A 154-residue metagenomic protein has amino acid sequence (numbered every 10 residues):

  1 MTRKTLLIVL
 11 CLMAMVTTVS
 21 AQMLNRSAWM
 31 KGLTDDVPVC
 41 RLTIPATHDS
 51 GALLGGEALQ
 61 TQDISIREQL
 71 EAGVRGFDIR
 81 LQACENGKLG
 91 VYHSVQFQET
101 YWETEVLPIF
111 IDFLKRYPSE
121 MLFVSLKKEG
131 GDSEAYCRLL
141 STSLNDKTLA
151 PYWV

Functional and structural regions predicted by a protein language model:
M1-T5, A21: Positively charged n-region of N-terminal signal peptides that target proteins for export
T5-M15: Sec-dependent N-terminal signal peptides
A21-A72, E85-M121: Long, acidic (Asp/Glu-rich), low-complexity accessory segments flanking structured domains
R80, V124: Conserved, mostly hydrophobic/aromatic
T100-W102, V106, T142-V154: Acidic, His- and aromatic-enriched active-site or binding-groove loops in soluble protein domains that engage sugars
G130: A cross-family signal for N-terminal binding/gating loops and helix N-caps that shape access to the active site
E134-S141: Distinct, well-ordered alpha-helical segments
